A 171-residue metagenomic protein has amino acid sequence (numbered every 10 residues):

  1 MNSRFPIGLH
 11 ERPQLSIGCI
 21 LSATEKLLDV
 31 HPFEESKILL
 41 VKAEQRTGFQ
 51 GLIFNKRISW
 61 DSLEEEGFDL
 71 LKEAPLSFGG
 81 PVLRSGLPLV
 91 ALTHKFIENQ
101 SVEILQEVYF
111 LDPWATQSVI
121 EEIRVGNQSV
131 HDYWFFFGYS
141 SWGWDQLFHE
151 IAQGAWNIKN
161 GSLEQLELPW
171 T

Functional and structural regions predicted by a protein language model:
M1-F136, S140-T171: A short aromatic-anchored loop/beta-hairpin motif
